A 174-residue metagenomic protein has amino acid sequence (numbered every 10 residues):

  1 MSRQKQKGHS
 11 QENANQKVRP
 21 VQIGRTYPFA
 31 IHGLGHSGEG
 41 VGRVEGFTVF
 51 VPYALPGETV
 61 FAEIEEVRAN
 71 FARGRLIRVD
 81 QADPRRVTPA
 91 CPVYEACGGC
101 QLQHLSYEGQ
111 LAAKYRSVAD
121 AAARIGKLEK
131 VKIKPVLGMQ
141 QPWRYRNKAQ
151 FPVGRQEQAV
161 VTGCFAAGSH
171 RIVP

Functional and structural regions predicted by a protein language model:
M1-P174: Accessory RNA-recognition modules of RNA-modification enzymes
